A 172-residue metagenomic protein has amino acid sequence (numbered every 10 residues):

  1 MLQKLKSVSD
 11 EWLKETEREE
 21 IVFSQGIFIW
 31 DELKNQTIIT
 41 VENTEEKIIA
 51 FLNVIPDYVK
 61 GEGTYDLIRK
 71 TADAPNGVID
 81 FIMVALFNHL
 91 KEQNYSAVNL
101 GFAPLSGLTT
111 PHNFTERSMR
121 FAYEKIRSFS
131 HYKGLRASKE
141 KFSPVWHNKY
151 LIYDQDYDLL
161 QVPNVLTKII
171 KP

Functional and structural regions predicted by a protein language model:
M1-E116, S128-S143, H147-P172: A conserved beta-strand-loop-helix scaffold within acyl/acetyltransferase catalytic domains
A122-S128: Active-site rim elements
